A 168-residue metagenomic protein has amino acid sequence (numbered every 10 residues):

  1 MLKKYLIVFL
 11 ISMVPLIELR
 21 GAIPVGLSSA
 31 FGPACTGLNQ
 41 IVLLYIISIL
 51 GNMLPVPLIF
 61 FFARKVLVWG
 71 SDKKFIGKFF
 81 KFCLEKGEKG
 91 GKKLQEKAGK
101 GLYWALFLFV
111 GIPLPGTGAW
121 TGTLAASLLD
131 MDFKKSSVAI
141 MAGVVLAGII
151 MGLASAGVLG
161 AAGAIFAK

Functional and structural regions predicted by a protein language model:
M1-L10, S29-V110, K134-K135, M141 (+1 more regions): Membrane-interfacial helix-loop-helix
M13-V25, P113-L124: Transmembrane helix boundary and interhelical junction motifs in multipass membrane proteins
V25-A30, L124-D130: Helix-loop junctions at the membrane interface of multi-pass solute transporters
G111-P115, L128-M131: Exposed beta-sheet edge/beta-hairpin loop segments within beta-rich domains
A126-I149: Interfacial loop-to-transmembrane junctions
